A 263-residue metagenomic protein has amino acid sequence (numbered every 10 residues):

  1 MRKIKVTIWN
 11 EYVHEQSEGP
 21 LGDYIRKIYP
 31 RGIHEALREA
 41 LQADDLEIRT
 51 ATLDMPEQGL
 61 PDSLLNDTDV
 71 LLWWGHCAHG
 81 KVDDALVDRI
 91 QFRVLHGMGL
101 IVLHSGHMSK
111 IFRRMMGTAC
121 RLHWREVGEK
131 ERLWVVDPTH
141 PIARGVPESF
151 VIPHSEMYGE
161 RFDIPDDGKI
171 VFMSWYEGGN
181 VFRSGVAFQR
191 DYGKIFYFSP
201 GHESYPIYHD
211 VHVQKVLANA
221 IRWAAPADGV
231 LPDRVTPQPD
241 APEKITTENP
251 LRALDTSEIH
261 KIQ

Functional and structural regions predicted by a protein language model:
M1-K3, E126, F182, R190-F196 (+1 more regions): Extracellular ligand-binding/catalytic regions of CAZymes and related secreted enzymes and adhesion modules
R2-K27: Short glycine-rich His-centered loop
E11, W74-H76, G201, A225: Cell-envelope and extracellular/periplasmic
H14-G19, N180, P206-I207: Short, solvent-exposed loop/turn elements at domain surfaces
E18, G22, R26-S109, I262: Helical hinge/lid and interdomain linker segments adjacent to catalytic or ligand-binding clefts that mediate domain
E47-R49, N66, L122-S199, N249-R252 (+1 more regions): Catalytic beta-strand/loop cores that center a nucleophilic Ser/Cys/Thr and support acyl-enzyme chemistry
A78-V146: A glycine-rich, often tryptophan-bearing local segment used as a flexible ligand/cofactor-contacting loop or short
